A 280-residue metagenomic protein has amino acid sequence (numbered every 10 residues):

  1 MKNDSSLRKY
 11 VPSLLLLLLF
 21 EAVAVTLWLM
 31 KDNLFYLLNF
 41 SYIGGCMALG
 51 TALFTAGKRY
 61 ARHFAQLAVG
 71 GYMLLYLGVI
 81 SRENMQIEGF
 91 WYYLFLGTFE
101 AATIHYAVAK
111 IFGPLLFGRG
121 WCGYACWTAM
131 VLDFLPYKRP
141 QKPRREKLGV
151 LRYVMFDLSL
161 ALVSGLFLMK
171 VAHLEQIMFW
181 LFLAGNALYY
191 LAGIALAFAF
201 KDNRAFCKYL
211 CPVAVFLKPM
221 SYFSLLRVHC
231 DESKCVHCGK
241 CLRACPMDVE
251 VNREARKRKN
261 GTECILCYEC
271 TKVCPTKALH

Functional and structural regions predicted by a protein language model:
M1-N252, T262, K272, K277-H280: Non-ligating segments of multi-cofactor redox enzymes
E254-C267: Short linker/helix segments within small regulatory modules
